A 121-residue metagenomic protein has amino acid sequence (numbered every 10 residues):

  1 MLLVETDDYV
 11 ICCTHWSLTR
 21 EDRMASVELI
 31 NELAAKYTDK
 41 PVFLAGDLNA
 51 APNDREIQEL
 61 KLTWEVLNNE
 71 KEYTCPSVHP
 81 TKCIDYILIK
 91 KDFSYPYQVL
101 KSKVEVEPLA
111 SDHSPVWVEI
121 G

Functional and structural regions predicted by a protein language model:
M1-G121: Active-site regions of metal-assisted phosphoester/phosphodiester hydrolases, unifying DNase/endonuclease modules
